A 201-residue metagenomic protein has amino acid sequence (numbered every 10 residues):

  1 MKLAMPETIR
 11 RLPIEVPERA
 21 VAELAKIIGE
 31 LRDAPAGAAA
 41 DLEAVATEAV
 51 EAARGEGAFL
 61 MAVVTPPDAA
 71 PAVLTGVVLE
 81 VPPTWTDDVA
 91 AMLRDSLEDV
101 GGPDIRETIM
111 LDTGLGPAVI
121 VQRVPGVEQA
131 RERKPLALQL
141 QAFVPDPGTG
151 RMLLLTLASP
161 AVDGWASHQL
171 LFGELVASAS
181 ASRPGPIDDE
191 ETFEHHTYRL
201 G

Functional and structural regions predicted by a protein language model:
M1-D88, T197: Secretory pathway targeting signatures of secreted, lumenal, and periplasmic proteins
P6-E7, G116, G150: Sequence-level motif detector for i,i+2 pairs with an aromatic at +2
I9, T156-G201: Surface-exposed amphipathic alpha-helical segments
A20-A22, E128-Q129, V162-G164: A short local loop/turn or secondary-structure capping micro-motif enriched for an aromatic residue
V50-F143, T197-G201: Signature of long, low-cysteine stretches enriched in small and polar/charged residues
L74-G76, G150-P160: Short, well-ordered beta-strand elements
